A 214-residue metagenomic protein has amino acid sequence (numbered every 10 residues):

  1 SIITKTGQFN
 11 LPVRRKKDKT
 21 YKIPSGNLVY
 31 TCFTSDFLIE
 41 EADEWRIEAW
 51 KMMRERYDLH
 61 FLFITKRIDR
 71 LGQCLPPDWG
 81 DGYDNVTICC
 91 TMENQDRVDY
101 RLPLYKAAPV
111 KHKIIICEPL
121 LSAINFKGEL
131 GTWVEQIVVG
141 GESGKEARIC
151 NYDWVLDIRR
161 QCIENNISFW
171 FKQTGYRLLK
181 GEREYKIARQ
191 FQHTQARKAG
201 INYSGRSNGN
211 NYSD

Functional and structural regions predicted by a protein language model:
S1-V86, Q95-V98, I124-V134, R148: Conserved Radical SAM active-site core
T31, F63, Y105, E118 (+2 more regions): Conserved, mostly hydrophobic/aromatic
T34-D36, K66-I68, T91-Q95, E118-L120 (+2 more regions): Active-site beta-loop-alpha junctions enriched in small/polar residues
W45-M52, R101-Y105, W154-I158: A general structural detector for well-ordered alpha-helical segments in enzyme core domains, enriched
R54-Y57, P109, L156, I163-E164: Anion (oxyanion) recognition and catalysis
G82-E93, Q192-R197, N202: Acidic, His- and aromatic-enriched active-site or binding-groove loops in soluble protein domains that engage sugars
Y83-T87, P109-I116: Short beta-strand/loop segments at the ligand-binding rim of alpha/beta enzyme cores
L121, F126-D214: Auxiliary Fe-S-binding modules of radical SAM enzymes
